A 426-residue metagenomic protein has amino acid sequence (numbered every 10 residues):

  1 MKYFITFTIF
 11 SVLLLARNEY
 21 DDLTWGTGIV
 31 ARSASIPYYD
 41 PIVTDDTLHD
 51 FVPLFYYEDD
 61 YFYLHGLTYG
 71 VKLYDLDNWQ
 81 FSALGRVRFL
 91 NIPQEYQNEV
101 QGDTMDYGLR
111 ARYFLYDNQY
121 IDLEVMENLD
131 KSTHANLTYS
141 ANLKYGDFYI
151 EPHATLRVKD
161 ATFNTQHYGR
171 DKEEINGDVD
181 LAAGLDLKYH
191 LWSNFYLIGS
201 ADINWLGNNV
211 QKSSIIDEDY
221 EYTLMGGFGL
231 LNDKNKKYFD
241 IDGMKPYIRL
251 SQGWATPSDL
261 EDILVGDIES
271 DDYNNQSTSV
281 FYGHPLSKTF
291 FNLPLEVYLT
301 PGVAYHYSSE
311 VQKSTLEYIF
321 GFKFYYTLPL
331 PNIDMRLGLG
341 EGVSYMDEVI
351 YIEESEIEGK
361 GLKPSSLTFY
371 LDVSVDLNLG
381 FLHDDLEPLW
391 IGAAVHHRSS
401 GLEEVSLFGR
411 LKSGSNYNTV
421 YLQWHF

Functional and structural regions predicted by a protein language model:
R17-L23, Y61-N78, N118, K144-I150 (+5 more regions): Short loop/turn motifs that connect adjacent beta-strands in outer-membrane beta-barrel proteins
R17-Y63, Y69, V158, T162 (+2 more regions): Short glycine/proline- and aromatic-enriched beta-strand/turn motifs that initiate or cap beta-hairpins
L23, T47-P53, Q101-Y107, K131-A135 (+8 more regions): Residues that define the transmembrane beta-barrel architecture of outer-membrane proteins
L23-I29, P53, F62-L64, F81-A83 (+12 more regions): Transmembrane beta-strands of outer-membrane beta-barrel proteins
I29, P53-D59, Y69-V71, L109-Y113 (+10 more regions): Residues on the lipid-exposed face of transmembrane beta-strands in outer-membrane beta-barrel proteins
A31-P37, D59-Y61, G85-N91, V125-K131 (+9 more regions): Transmembrane beta-strands of outer-membrane beta-barrel pores
I42-D46, R86, Q94-N98, D103 (+5 more regions): Outer-membrane beta-barrel translocator/channel fold
H190-L250, S258-L260, Y370-F426: Predominantly the C-terminal beta-signal and adjacent terminal strand-loop region of outer-membrane beta-barrel
